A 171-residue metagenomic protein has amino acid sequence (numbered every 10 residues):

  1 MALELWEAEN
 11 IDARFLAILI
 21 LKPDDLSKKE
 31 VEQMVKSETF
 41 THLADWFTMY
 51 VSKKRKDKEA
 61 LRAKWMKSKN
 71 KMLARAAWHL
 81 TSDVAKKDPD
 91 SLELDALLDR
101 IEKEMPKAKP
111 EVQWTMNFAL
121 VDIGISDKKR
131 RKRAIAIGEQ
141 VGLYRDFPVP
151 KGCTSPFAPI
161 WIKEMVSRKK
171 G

Functional and structural regions predicted by a protein language model:
M1-G171: Alpha-helical scaffold domains
